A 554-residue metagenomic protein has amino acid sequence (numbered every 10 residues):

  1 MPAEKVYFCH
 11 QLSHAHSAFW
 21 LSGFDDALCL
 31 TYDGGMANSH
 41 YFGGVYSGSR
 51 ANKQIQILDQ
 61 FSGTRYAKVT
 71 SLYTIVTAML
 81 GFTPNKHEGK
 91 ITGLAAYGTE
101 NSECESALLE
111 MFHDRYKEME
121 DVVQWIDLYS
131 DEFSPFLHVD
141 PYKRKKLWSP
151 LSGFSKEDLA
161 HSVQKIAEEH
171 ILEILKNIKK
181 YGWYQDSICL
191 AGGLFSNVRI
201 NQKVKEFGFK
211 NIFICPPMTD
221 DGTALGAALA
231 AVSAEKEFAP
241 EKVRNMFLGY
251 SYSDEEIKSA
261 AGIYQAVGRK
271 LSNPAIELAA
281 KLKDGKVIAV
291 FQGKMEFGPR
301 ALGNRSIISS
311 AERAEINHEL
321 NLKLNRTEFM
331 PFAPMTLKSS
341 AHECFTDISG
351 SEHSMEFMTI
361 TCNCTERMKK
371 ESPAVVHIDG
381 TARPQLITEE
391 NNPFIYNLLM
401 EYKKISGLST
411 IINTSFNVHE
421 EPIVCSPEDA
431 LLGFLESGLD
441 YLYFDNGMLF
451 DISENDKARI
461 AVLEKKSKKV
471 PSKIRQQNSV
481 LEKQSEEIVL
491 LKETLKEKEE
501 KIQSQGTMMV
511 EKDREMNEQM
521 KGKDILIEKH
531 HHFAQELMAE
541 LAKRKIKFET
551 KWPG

Functional and structural regions predicted by a protein language model:
M1-Y7, S13-A15, F19-M119, S196 (+1 more regions): Flexible beta->alpha loop and helix N-cap segments adjacent to enzyme active/binding sites
A3-E4, D186-I188: Short active-site oxyanion
V76, I171, G193: Conserved hydrophobic/aromatic pocket- or pore-lining residues that grip, position, or stack substrates in active sites
L108-K165: Active-site cores of enzymes that catalyze phosphoryl transfer or operate on phosphate-rich substrates
H161-D186: Phosphate/ATP-binding catalytic cores across multiple sugar-kinase/actin-like superfamilies, primarily ASKHA
S187-F195: Glycine-rich beta-strand-to-loop/alpha-helix junction loops that act as flexible
V470, I474-Q477, L481-Q484, I488-L491 (+8 more regions): Long, heptad-repeat coiled-coil alpha-helices used as oligomerization/scaffolding rods
K551-G554: Short acidic DE-rich linear segments
